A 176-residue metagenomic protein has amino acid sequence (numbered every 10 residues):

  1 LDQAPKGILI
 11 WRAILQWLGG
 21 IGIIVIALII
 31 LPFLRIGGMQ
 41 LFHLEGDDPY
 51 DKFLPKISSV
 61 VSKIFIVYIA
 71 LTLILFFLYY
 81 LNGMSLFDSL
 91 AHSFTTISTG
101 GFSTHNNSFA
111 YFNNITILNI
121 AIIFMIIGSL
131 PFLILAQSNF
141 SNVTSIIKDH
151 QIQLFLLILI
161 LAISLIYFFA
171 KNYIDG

Functional and structural regions predicted by a protein language model:
L1-G176: Membrane-proximal intracellular helices of multi-pass ion channels
